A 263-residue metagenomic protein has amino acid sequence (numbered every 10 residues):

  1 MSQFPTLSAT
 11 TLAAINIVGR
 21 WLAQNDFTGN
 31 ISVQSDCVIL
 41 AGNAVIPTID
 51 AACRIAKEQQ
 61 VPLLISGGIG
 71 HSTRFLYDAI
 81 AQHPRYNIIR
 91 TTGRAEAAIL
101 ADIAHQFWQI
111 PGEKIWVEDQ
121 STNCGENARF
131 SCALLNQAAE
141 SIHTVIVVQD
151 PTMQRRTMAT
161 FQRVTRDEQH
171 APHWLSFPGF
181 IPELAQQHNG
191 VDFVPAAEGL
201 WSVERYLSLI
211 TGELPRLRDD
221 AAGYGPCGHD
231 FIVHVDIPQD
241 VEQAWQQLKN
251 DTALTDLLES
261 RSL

Functional and structural regions predicted by a protein language model:
M1-L200, T255-L263: A structural signal for short, hydrophobic/glycine-enriched beta-strand patches
A23, F27, H105, P215 (+3 more regions): Generic surface-pattern signal
I181-K249: A conserved mid-domain beta-alpha-beta active-site/ligand-binding segment of alpha/beta enzyme cores
Q239, Q246-L248, T252-L263: Active-site cores that bind ATP or allylic diphosphates and position pyrophosphate for catalysis
